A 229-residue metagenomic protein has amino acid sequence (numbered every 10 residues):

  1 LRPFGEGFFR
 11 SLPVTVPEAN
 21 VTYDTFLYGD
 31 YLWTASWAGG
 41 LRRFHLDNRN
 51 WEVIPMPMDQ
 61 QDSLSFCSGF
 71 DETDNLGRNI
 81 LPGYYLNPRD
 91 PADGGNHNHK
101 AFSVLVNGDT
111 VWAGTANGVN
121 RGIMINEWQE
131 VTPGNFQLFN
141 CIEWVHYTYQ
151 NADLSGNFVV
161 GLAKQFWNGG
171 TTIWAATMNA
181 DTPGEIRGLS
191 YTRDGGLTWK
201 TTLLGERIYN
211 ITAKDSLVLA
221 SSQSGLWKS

Functional and structural regions predicted by a protein language model:
L1, R43-H45, G122, T192-R193 (+1 more regions): Conserved Ser/Thr-centered positions that define the repeating blades of beta-propeller domains
L1-V16, V53-G95, T132-G156: Surface-exposed loop and turn segments in beta-propeller and other repeat-based domains that flank or scaffold
N20-V21, N98-K100, Q150, N157-F158 (+4 more regions): Beta-rich catalytic cores
T25, F102-V104, L162, I211: Hydrophobic core register within WD40 beta-propeller blades
Y31-T34, T110-A113, N120, T172-A175 (+2 more regions): Conserved beta-propeller blade signature
A38, N98, C141, G184-R187: A detector of repeated loop/turn-to-beta-strand junctions in beta-rich toroidal repeat architectures
G39-R42, G118-N120, W128, N179-G184 (+1 more regions): Short glycine/acidic-enriched loop and turn motifs that connect beta-strands
H45-V53, M58-D59, I123-L138, D194-G195: Short loop/turn segments immediately following beta-strands, especially the blade-tip and inter-blade linker loops
